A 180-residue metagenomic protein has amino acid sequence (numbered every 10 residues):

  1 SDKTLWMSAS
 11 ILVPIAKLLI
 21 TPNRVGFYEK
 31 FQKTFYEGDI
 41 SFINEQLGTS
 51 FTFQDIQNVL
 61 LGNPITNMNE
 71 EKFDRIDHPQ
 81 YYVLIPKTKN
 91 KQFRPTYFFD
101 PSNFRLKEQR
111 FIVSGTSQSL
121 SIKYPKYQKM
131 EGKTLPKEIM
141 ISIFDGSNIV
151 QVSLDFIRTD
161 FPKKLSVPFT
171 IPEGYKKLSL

Functional and structural regions predicted by a protein language model:
S1, L18-I20, K123-K129: Extended lipid/amphipathic-ligand handling interfaces
D2-K3, N23-R24, Q80, F104: Beta-strand-connecting loop/turn residues
K3, D55-L61, F104-L106: Short, basic/low-complexity N-terminal boundary segments at the transition from targeting/disordered tails
K3, P14, E71, F93-P95: Residue-level marker for the onset of beta-strands and adjacent loop->beta junctions in well-ordered domains
T4-Q54: An acidic-aromatic
L5-I11, V59-M68, I85-K91, V113-Q118: Short, solvent-exposed secondary-structure boundary motifs
N44-K87: Hydrophobic, well-structured mid-protein blocks that either form specific transmembrane helices
D74-L178: Gly/Pro-enriched, hydrophobic low-complexity segments that function as extracytoplasmic propeptides/linkers
